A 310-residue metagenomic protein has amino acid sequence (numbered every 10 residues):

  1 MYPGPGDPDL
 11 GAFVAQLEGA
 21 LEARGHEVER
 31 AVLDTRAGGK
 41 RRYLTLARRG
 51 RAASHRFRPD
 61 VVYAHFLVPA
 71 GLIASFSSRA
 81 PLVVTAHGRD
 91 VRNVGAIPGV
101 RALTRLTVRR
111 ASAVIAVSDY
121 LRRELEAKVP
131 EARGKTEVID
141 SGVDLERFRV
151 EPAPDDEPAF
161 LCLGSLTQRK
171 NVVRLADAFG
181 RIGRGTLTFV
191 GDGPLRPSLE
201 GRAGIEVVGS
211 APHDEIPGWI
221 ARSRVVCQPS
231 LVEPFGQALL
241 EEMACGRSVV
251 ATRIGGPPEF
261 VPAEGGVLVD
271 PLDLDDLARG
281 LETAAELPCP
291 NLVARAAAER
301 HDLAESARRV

Functional and structural regions predicted by a protein language model:
D9, P288-V310: A charged, aromatic-enriched C-terminal amphipathic alpha-helix characteristic of glycosyltransferases across folds
V108, S210-A211, G218-S223: Short alpha-helical donor nucleotide-sugar binding micro-motif in glycosyltransferases
Y120, G142: Carbohydrate-associated surface elements
P152-T188: Conserved donor-binding/catalytic core segment of Leloir-type glycosyltransferases
P197-D214: Nucleotide-activated donor-binding/catalytic signature segment of Leloir-type glycosyltransferases, i.e., the conserved
L231: Aromatic "clamp/platform" in nucleotide-sugar-dependent glycosyltransferases that forms part of the donor/acceptor
S248-A251: Short hydrophobic beta-strand element within catalytic cores of glycosyltransferases and related nucleotide-activated
A263, V267-L274, E282-P288: Conserved acidic donor-binding segment of nucleotide-sugar-dependent glycosyltransferases
